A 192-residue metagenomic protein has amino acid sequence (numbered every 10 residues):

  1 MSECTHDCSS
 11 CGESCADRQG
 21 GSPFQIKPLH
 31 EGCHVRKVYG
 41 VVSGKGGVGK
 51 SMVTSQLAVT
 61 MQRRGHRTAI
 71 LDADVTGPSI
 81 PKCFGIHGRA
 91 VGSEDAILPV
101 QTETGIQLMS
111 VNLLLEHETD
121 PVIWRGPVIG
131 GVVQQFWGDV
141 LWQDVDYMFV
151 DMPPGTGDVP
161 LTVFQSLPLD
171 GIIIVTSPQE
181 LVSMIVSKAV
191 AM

Functional and structural regions predicted by a protein language model:
M1-P28: Cysteine-cluster motifs in flexible loop/terminal segments that predominantly coordinate metals
H30-R36: Phosphate-binding P-loop
G32, G77, G126-Q134, G157 (+1 more regions): Amphipathic alpha-helical transducer elements in NTP-driven molecular machines
V35, G46, D72, I80 (+4 more regions): Residue-level signature of catalytic and energy-coupling elements of molecular machines, predominantly ATP/GTP-dependent
K37-V75, V190: Walker A/P-loop phosphate-binding motif and the immediately C-terminal alpha-helix
R67-T68, A73-E118, G130: Phosphate-binding loop that captures ATP/GTP phosphates
G92, V111-P127, V132-T162: Switch II (G3) loop of P-loop NTPases
D146-M192: Conserved catalytic-core segment of NTP-binding enzymes
